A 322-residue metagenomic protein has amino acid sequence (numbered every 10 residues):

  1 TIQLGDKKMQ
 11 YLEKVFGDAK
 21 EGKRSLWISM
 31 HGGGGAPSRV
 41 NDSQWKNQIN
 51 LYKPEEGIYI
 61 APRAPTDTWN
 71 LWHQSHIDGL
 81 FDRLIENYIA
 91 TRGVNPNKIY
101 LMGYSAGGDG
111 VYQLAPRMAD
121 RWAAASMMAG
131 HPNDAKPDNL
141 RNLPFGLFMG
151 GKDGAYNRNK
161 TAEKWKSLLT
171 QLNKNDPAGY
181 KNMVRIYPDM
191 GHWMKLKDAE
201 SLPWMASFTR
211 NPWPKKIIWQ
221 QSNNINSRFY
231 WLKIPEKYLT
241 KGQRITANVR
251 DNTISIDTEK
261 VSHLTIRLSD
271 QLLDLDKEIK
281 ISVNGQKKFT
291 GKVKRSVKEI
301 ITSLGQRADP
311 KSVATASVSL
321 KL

Functional and structural regions predicted by a protein language model:
T1-K20: N-terminal cap/lid segment of alpha/beta-hydrolase-fold proteins
K7-Q10, T170-L322: Alpha/beta-hydrolase-fold serine-hydrolase catalytic core, especially in secreted/extracellular enzymes
G17-G22, W69-A106, R117-R121: Gly/Ser-rich "nucleophile elbow"/oxyanion-hole loop immediately N-terminal to the catalytic nucleophile in hydrolases
G22-L26, E55-Y59, N95-I99, M118-A124 (+2 more regions): Loop/turn elements at helix/coil->beta-strand transitions in domains of secreted/extracellular proteins
K23-A90: Active-site machinery of serine-nucleophile hydrolases
M30-G32, M149-G150, I256: The conserved beta1-alpha1 loop
N97-R141: Primarily recognizes the serine-hydrolase "nucleophile elbow" in alpha/beta-hydrolase and SGNH/GDSL folds
A124-A206: The feature captures the conserved acid-bearing segment of alpha/beta-hydrolase catalytic domains
